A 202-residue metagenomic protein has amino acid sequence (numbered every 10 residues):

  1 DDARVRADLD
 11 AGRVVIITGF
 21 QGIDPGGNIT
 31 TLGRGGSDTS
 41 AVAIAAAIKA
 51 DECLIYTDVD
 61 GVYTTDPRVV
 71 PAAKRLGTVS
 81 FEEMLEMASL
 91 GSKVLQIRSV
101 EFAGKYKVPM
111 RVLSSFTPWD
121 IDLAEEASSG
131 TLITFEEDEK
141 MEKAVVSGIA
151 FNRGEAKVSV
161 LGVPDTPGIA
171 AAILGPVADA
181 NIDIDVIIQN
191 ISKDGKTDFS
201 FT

Functional and structural regions predicted by a protein language model:
D1-T202: C-terminal catalytic "cap/lid" subdomain
